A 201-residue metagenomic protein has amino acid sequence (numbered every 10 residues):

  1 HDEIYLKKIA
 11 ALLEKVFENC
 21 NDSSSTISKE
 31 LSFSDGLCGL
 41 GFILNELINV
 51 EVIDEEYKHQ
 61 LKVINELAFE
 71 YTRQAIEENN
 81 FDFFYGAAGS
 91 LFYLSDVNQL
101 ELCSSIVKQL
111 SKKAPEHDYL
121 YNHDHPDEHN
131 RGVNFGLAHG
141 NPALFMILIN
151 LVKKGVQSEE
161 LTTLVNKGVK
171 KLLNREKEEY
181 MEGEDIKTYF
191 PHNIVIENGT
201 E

Functional and structural regions predicted by a protein language model:
H1-E201: Glycan-recognition and catalytic cores of secretory/periplasmic carbohydrate-active enzymes
